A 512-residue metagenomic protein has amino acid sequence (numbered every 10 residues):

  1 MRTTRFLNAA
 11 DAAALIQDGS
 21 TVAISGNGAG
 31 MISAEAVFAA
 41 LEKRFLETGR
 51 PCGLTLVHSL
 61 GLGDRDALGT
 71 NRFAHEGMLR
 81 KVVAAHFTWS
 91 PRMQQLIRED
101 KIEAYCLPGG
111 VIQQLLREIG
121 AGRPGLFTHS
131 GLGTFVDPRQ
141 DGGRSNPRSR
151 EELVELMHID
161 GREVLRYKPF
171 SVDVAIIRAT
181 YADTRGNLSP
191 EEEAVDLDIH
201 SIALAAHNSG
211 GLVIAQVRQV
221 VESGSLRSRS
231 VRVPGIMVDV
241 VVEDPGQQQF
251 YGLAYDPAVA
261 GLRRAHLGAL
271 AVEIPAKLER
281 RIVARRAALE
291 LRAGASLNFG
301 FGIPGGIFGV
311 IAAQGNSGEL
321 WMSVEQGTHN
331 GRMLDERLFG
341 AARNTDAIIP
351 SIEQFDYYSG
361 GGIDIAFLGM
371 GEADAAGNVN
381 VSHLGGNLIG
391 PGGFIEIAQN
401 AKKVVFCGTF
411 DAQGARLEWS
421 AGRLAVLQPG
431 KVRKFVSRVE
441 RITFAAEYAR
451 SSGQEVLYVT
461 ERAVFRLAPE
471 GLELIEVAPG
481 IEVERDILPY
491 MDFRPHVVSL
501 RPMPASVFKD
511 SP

Functional and structural regions predicted by a protein language model:
R2-A14, G30-F45, V57, G63-F73 (+2 more regions): Conserved phosphate- and dinucleotide-binding cores of soluble alpha/beta proteins, encompassing both enzyme active
A13, C52, E273-A276, R281 (+3 more regions): Glycine-rich phosphate/ribose-binding loops and adjacent secondary-structure elements that form binding surfaces
Q17, N208, R292: Short conserved AdoMet
Q17-A23, R263-E273: Generic N-terminal amphipathic, Lys/Arg-enriched alpha-helix
T21-G26, T55-H58: Short glycine-rich or small-residue beta-strand-to-loop segments that form or flank ligand, phosphate, metal/Fe-S
V22-I24, S296-G300: Short glycine-rich phosphate-binding loop at a beta-alpha junction
L41-L54, L320: Beta-solenoid repeat scaffold
